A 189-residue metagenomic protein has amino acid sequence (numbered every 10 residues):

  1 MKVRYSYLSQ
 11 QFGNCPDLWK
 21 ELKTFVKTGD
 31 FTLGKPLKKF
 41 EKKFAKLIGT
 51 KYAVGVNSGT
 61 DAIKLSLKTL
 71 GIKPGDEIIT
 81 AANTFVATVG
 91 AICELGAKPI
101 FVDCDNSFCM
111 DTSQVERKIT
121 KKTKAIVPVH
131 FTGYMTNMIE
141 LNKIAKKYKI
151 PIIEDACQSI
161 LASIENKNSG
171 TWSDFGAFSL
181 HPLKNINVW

Functional and structural regions predicted by a protein language model:
M1-T69, K73, E94-L95, I119 (+3 more regions): Conserved PLP-binding active-site segment in aminotransferase class I/II-type PLP enzymes
Y5-Y7, G55, F101-D103, F178-S179: Structural signal for conserved beta-strand scaffold positions within catalytic alpha/beta enzyme cores
Y7, F40, N83, V129-T132 (+4 more regions): Structured catalytic cores of enzymes that bind and process phosphorylated ligands/cofactors
L33, L37, G59-I63, T84-F85 (+3 more regions): Conserved donor sugar-nucleotide recognition element shared by glycan-biosynthetic enzymes
F44, A62, I78-A81, I92 (+1 more regions): Hydrophobic alpha-helical segments that mediate membrane insertion or helix-helix packing
K68-A156, S163: PLP-dependent aminotransferase-like
E154-V188: Conserved active-site segment immediately N-terminal to the catalytic lysine that forms the internal aldimine
